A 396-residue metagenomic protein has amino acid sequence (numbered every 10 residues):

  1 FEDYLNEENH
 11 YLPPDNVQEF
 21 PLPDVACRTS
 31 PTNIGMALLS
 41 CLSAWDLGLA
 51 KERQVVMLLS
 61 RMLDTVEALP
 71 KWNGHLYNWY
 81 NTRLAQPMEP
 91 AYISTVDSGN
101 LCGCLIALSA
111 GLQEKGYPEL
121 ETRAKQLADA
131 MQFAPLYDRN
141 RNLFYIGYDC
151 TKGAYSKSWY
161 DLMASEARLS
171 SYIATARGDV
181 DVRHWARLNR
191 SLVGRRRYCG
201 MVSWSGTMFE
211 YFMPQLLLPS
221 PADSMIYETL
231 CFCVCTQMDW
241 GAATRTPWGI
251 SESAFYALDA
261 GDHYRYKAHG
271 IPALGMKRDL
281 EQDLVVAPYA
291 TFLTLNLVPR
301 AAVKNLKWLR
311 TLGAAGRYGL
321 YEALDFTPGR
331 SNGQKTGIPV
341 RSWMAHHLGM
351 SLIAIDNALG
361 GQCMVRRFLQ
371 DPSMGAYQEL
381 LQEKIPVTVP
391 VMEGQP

Functional and structural regions predicted by a protein language model:
E2-P396: Ser/Thr/Asn(+Pro)-rich, low-complexity disordered segments
